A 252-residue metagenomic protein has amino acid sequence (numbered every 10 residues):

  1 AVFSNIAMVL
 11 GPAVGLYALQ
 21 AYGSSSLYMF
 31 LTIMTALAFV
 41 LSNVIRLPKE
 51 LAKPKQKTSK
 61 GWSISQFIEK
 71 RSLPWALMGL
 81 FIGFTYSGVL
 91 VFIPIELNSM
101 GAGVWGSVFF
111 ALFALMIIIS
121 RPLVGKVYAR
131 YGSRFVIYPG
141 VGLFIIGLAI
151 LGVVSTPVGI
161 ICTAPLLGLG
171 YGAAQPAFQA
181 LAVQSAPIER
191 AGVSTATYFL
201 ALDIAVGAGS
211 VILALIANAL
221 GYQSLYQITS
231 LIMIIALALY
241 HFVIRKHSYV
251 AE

Functional and structural regions predicted by a protein language model:
V2-M8, P12, F113, I117 (+3 more regions): Structural signature of transmembrane alpha-helices in multi-pass secondary transporters
A7-L19, P94, G209-A217: Small-residue (Gly/Pro/Ala) motifs that create kinks and tight helix-helix packing interfaces
L19, S120-S133, A217-N218: Helix-to-loop junctions at the C-terminal end of transmembrane segments in multipass secondary transporters
L27, T32-K53, L239-I244: C-terminal membrane-cytosol helix-exit motif in multi-pass small-molecule transporters
T32, F135-I150, Q227-S230: Structural signature of the two symmetry-related core transmembrane helices
L47-G79: Juxtamembrane intracellular "pre-TM" segments in multi-pass secondary transporters
R71-M78, G83-E96, M100-A102: Helix-loop boundary and gating motifs at the non-cytosolic
A173-A186: Intracellular juxtamembrane helix-capping segments at the cytosolic ends of symmetry-related transmembrane helices
